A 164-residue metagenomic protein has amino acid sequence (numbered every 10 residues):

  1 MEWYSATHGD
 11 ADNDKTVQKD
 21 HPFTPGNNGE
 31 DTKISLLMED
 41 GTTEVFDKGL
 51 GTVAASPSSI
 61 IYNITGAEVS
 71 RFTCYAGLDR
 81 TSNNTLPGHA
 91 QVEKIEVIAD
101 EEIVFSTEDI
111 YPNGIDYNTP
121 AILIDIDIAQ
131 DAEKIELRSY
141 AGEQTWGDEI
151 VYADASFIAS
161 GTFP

Functional and structural regions predicted by a protein language model:
M1-P164: Gly-Asp-aromatic-enriched flexible segments
